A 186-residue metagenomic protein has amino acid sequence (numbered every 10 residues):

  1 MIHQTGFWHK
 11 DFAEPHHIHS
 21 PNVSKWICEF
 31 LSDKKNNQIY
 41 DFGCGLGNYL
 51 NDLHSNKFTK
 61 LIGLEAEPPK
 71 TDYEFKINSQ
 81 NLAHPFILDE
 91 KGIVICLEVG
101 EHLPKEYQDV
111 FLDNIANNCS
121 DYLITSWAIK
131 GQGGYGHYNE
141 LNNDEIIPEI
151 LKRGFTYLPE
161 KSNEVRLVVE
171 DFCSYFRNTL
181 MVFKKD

Functional and structural regions predicted by a protein language model:
M1-K91, I95, E106-N118, I129 (+4 more regions): Conserved N-terminal segment of class I S-adenosyl-L-methionine
L97-H102: Short catalytic micro-motifs in class I SAM-dependent methyltransferases
D121-I124: Short glycine-centered segments of the SAM/dcSAM-binding site in methyltransferase folds
